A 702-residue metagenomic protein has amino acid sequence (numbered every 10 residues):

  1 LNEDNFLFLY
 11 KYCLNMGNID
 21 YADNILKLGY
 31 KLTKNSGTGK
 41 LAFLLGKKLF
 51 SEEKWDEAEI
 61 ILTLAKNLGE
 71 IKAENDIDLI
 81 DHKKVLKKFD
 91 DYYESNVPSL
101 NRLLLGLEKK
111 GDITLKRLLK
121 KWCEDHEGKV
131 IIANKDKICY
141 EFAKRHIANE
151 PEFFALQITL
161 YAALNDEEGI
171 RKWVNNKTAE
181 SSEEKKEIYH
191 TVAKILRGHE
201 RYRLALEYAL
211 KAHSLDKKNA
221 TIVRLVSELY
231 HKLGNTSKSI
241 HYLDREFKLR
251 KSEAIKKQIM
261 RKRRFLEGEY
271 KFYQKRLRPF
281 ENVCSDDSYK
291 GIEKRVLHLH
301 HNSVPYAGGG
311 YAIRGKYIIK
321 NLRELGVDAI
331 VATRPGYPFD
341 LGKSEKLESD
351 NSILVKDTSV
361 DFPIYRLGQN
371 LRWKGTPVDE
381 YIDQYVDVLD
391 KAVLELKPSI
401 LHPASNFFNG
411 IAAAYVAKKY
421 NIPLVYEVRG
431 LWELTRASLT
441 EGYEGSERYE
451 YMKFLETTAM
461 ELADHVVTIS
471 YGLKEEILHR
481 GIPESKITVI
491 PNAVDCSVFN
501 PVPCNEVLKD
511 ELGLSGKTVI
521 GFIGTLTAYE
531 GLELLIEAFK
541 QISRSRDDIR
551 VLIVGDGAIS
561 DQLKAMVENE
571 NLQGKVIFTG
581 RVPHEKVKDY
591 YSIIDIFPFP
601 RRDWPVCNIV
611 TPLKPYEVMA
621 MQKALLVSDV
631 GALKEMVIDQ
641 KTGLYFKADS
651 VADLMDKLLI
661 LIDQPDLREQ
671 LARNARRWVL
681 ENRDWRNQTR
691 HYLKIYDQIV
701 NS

Functional and structural regions predicted by a protein language model:
P98, K109-K110, W122, E141 (+1 more regions): N-terminal subdomain of nucleotide-sugar transferases
E281-S285, N500-L514: A short helix/loop element that forms part of the nucleotide-sugar donor recognition site in Leloir-type
V296-L297, L514-F539, L552: Conserved donor-binding/catalytic core segment of Leloir-type glycosyltransferases
P335, G472, A493: Carbohydrate-associated surface elements
D548, D653, I660, L667-N682 (+2 more regions): A short, well-ordered alpha-helix in the C-terminal region of glycosyltransferases
D561-K586: Nucleotide-activated donor-binding/catalytic signature segment of Leloir-type glycosyltransferases, i.e., the conserved
F599, E617-A620, A624-V627: Short hydrophobic beta-strand element within catalytic cores of glycosyltransferases and related nucleotide-activated
K634-L659, D666-L667: Change "using UDP/GDP/dTDP sugars" to "using nucleotide sugars
